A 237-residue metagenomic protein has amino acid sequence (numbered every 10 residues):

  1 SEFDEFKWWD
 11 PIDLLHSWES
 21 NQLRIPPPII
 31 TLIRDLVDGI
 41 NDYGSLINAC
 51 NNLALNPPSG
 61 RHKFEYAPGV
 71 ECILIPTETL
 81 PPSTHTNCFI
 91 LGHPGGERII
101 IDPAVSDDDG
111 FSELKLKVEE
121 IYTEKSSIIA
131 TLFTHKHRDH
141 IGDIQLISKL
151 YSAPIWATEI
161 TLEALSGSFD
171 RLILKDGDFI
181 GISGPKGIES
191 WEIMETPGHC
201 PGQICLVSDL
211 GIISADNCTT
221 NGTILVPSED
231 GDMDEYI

Functional and structural regions predicted by a protein language model:
E2-L23: NUDIX/MutT-family hydrolases
N41-E65, S228, M233-I237: Divalent-metal (often Zn2+) His-rich catalytic cores of metallo-beta-lactamase-fold enzymes
A67-P76, P185-W191: Short Pro/Gly-enriched beta-strand edge/turn motifs at strand-loop
V70-E119, C205-N217: Conserved beta-strand hairpin/beta-sheet module of binuclear metal-dependent hydrolase folds, prominently
T84, V105-S190: Active-site HxH/HxHxD metal-binding segment of metal-dependent hydrolases
R98-I100, V105-D108, K186-E195, C200-I237: Metallo-beta-lactamase
